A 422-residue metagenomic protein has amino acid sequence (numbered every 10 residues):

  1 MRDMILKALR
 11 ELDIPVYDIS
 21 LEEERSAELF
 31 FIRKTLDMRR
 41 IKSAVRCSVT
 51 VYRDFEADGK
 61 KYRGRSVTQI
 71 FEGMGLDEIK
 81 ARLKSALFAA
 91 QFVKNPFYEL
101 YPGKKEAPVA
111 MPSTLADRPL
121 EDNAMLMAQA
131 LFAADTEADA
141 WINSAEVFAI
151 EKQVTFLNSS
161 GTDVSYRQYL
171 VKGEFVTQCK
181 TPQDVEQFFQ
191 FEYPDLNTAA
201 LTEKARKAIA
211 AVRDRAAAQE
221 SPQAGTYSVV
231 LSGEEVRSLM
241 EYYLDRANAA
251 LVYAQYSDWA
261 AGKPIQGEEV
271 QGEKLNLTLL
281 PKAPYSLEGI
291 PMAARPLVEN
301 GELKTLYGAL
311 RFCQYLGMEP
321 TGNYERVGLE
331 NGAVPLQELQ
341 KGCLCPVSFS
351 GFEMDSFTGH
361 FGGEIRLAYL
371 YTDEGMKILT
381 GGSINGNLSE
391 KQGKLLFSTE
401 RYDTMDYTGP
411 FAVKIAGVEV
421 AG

Functional and structural regions predicted by a protein language model:
I5-K7, I14-E28, L76-Y166, K207-E234: Acidic low-complexity segments
I14-S48, S144-V164, E288, G342-I365: Structured beta-strand/loop patches that form or line metal/cofactor-binding pockets in enzymes
L21-E23, F30, M125-E203, A250-T278: Extended amphipathic alpha-helical scaffolds
R25-F88: N-terminal alpha-helical targeting/anchoring segments
V45-K60, V164-E192, P296-E299, I365-T372: Short beta-strand elements
R63-E72, G103-E121, E174-K180, D184-T202: Short His/Asp/Glu-rich catalytic/ion-coordination signatures at enzyme active sites or charged loops
A217-N300: Acidic, glycine-rich loop-and-beta core segments that form the ion-binding/anion-interacting portion of active sites
G262-G422: Dual-mode signal for accessory low-complexity, basic/Gly-rich regions
